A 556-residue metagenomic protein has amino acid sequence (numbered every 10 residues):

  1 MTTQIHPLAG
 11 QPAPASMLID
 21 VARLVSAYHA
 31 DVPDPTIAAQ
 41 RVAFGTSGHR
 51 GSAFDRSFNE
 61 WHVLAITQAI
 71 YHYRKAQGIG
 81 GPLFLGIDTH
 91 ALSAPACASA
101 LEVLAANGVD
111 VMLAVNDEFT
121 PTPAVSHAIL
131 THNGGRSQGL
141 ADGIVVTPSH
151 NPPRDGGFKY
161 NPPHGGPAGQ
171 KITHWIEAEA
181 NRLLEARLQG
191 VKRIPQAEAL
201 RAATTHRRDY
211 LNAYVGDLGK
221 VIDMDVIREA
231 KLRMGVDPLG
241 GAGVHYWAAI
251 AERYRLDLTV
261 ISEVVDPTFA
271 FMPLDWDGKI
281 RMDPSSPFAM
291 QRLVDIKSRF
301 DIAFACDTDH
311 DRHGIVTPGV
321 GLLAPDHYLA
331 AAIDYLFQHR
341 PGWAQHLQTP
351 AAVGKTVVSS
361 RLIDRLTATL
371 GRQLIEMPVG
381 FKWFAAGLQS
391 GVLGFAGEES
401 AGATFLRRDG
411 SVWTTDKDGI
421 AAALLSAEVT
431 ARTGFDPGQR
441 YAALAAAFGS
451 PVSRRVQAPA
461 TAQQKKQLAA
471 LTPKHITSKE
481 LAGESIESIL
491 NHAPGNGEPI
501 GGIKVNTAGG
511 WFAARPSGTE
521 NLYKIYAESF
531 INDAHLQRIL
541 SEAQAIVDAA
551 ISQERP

Functional and structural regions predicted by a protein language model:
T2-A106, L200-M234, A242: An N-terminal, well-structured beta->alpha segment
T2-P14, G78-H164, D364: Ferredoxin-reductase
A15-L18, R23, A27-A30, D110-S126 (+4 more regions): Phosphate-binding chemistry for phosphorylated carbohydrates and sugar-nucleotides
T36-T46, V191-P195, I261-T268, G518-T519: Flexible hinge/switch segments at interdomain interfaces of large molecular machines
G86, G143-S149, A305-D307, A396-G397 (+1 more regions): Short beta-strand segments
Q138-I194, G497: Flexible glycine-/small-residue-enriched beta->alpha junction loops that bind anionic phosphate/pyrophosphate groups
F435-P556: Catalytic-core signal marking the mid-to-C-terminal active-site face
